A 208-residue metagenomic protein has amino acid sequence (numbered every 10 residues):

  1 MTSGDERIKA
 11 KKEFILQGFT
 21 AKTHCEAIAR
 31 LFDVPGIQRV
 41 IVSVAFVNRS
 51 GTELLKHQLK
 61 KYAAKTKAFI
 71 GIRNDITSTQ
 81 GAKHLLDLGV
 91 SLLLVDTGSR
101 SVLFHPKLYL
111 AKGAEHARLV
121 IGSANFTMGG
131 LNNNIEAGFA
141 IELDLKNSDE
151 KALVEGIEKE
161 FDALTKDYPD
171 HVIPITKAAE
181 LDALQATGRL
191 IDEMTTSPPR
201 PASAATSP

Functional and structural regions predicted by a protein language model:
M1-P208: PLD/PLD-like phosphodiesterase catalytic module centered on the HKD motif
